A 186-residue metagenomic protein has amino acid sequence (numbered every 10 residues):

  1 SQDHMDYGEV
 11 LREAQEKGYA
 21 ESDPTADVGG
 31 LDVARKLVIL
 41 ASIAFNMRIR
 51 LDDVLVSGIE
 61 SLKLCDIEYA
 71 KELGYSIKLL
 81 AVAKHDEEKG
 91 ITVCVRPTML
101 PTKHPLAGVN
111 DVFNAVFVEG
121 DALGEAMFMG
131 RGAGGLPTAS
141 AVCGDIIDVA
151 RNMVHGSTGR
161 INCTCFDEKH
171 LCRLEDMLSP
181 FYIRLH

Functional and structural regions predicted by a protein language model:
S1-M5: Adenosine-phosphate binding glycine-rich loop
G8-G108, F113-A115: Substrate-binding/catalytic subdomain of NAD(P)-dependent oxidoreductase enzymes
V33, T138-A141: Catalytic-loop motifs flanking and including active-site residues across diverse enzymes
K78-L79, C94, F117, M127-M129 (+1 more regions): Structured core elements
V109-V112, G120-A122, L174-S179: A structural signal for short secondary-structure junctions
V112, G120, A126-F128, D148-V149: C-terminal transmembrane helices and immediately adjacent loops/tails of multi-pass membrane transport proteins
G124-A126, G130-L136: Glycine-rich phosphate/pyrophosphate-binding beta-alpha loops
A141, I146-H186: A conserved regulatory-domain signal marking ACT and ACT-like small-molecule sensing domains and adjacent regulatory
